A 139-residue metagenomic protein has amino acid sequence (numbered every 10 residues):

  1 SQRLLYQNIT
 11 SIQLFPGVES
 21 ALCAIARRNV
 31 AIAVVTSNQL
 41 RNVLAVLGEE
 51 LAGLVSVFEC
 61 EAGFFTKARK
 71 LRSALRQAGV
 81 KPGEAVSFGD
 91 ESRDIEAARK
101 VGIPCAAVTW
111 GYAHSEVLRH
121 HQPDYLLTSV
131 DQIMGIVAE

Functional and structural regions predicted by a protein language model:
S1-L5, E50-S56: Short, basic/glycine-rich phosphate-binding loops at helix/coil junctions that contact nucleotide phosphates
Y6-V34, L40-L44, A68-R69: Short, acidic loop-to-helix structural element flanking the phosphoryl-transfer center in phosphate-processing enzymes
Q13-G17, N38-Q39, A62, T66 (+2 more regions): Short beta->alpha linker loops
L22, L54-V55, P82: Core-facing hydrophobic residues within beta-strands of well-ordered domains
N42-A45, K70, A97, V117 (+1 more regions): Phosphate- and divalent-cation-binding pockets in alpha/beta enzyme and binding domains that engage nucleotide-derived
A52-T66: A short, structured active-site edge motif that brings together acidic residues
A68-E96: Conserved Lys-Pro-Asp/Glu-containing loop-to-beta segment of HAD-superfamily phosphomonoesterases, centered on
V86-T128: Acidic, Mg2+-coordinating phosphoryl-transfer loop and its flanking beta/alpha structural elements, shared across
